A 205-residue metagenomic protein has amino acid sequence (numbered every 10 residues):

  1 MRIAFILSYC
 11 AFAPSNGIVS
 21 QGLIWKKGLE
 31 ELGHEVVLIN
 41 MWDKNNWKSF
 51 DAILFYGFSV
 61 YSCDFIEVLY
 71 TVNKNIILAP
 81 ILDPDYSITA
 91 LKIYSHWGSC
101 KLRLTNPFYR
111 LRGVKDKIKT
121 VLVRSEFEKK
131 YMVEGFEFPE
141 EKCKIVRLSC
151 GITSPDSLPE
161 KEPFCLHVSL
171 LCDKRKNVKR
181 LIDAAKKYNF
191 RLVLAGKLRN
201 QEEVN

Functional and structural regions predicted by a protein language model:
R2-A13, S169: Nucleotide-activated donor-dependent transferases that construct or modify glycoconjugates
G17-L29, L181: Short amphipathic alpha-helix
D43-S62, N75-I81: Short N-terminal targeting/anchoring amphipathic segment
A79-N106, K161: Acceptor-binding helix/loop patch of EC 2.4 sugar-transfer enzymes, predominantly nucleotide-sugar-dependent
C100-V121: Membrane-proximal helix-turn-helix segments that form the acceptor-binding/catalytic region of lipid-linked
D116-P155: Donor nucleotide-sugar binding/catalytic pocket of nucleotide-sugar-dependent glycosyltransferases
S157-K176, I182-K187, V193: Conserved donor-binding/catalytic core segment of Leloir-type glycosyltransferases
F190-V204: Glycosyltransferase donor-sugar binding loop
